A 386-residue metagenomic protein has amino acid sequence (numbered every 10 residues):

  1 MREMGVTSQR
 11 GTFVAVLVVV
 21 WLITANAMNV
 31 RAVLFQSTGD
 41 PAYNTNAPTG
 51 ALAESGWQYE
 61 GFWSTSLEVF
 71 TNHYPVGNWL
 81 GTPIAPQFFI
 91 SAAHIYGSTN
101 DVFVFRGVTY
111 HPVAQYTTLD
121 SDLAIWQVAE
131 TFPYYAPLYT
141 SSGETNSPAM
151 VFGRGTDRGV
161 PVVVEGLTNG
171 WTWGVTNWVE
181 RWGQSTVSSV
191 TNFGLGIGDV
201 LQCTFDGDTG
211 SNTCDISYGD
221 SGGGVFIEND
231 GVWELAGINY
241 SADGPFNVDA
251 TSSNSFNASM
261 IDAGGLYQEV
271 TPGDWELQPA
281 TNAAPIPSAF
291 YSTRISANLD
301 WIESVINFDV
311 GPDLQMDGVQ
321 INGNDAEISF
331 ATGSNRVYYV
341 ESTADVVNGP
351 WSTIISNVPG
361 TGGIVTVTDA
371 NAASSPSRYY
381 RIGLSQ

Functional and structural regions predicted by a protein language model:
M1-G11: N-terminal secretory signal peptides that target proteins for export/translocation
V14-N26: Bacterial N-terminal signal peptides
M28-Y59, S66-L67, N72, G77-I95 (+2 more regions): C-terminal subregion of chymotrypsin/trypsin-like serine protease catalytic domains
Y74-P75, T82-I84, Y96-G97, V104 (+7 more regions): Extracellular/periplasmic catalytic domains that process cell-envelope and extracellular macromolecules
A85-S121, T131, E144-F152, T156-V163 (+1 more regions): Catalytic-histidine neighborhood of serine endopeptidases, predominantly the chymotrypsin-like S1/PA family
H94-S98, A129-Y134, R154-G159, S189-F193 (+7 more regions): Acidic glycine-/aspartate-rich tracts in secreted/extracellular proteins
A129-D215, G219, A236-A258, D262: Chymotrypsin/trypsin-fold serine protease catalytic domain
N307-Q386: Short, composition-biased motifs enriched in small/polar/acidic residues
